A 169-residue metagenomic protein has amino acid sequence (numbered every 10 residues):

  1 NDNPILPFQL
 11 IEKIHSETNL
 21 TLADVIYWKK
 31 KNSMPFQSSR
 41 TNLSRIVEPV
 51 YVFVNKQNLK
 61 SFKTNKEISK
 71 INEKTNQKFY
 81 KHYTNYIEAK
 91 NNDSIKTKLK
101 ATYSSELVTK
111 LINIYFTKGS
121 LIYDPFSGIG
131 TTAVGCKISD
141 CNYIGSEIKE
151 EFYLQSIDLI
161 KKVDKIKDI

Functional and structural regions predicted by a protein language model:
N1-L154, K162: Core catalytic lobe of class I
I157-I169: S-adenosyl-L-methionine
